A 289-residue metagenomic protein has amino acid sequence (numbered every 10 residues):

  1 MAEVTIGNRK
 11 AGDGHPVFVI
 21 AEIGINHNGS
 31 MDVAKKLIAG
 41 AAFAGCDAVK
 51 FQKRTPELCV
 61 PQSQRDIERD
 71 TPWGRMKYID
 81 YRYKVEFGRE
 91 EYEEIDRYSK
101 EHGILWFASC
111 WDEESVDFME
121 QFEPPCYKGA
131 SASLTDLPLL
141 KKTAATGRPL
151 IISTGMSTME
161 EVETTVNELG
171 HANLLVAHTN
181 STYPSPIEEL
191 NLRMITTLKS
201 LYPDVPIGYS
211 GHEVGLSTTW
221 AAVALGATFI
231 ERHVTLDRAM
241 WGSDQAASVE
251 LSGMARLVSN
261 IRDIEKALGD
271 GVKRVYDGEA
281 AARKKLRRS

Functional and structural regions predicted by a protein language model:
M1-S289: Catalytic cores and adjacent flexible loops of soluble metabolic enzymes that perform enolate/carbanion chemistry on
